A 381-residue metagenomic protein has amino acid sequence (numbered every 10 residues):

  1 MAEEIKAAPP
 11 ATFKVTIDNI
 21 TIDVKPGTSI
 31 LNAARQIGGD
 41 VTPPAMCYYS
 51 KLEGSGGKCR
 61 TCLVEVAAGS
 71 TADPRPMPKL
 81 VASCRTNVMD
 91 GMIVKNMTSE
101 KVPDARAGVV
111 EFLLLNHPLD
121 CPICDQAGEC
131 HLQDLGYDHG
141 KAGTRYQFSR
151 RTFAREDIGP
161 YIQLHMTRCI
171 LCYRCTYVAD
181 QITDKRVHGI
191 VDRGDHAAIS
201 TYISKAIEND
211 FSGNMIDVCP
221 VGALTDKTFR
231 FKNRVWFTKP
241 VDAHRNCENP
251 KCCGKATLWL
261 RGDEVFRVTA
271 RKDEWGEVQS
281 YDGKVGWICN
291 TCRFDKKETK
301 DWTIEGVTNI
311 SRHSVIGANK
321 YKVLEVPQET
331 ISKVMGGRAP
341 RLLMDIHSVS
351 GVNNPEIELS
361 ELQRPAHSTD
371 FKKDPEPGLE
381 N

Functional and structural regions predicted by a protein language model:
A2-G27, V66-A68, D73, G91-H117 (+1 more regions): N-terminal export/assembly segments and adjacent metallocofactor-ligating motifs of anaerobic energy-metabolism
F13-V15, N19-D90, E100-P103: N-terminal cofactor/phosphate-binding cores enriched in small/glycine residues, especially glycine-rich loops such as
C121-C124: Active-site-adjacent helix/loop patches that line small-molecule binding or acyl-intermediate pockets
